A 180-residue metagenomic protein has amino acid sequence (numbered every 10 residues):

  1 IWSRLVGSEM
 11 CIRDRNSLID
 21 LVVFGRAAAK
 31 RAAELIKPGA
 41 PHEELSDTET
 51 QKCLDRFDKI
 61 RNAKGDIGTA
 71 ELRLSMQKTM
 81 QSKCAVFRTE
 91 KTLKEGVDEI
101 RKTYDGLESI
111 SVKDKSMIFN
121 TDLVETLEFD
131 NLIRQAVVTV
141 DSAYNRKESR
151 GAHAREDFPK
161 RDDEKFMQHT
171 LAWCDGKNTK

Functional and structural regions predicted by a protein language model:
I1-G7, C11-I12: Single conserved hydrophobic/aromatic residue that forms the stacking wall/gate of nucleotide- or nucleobase-binding
S3, L21, K147: Short glycine- and Lys/Arg-enriched binding-loop motifs that mark or flank ligand-binding interfaces
R13-I19: Alpha-helix capping and helix-loop boundary segments enriched in small/acidic/polar residues
I19-P41: Internal hydrophobic alpha-helix adjacent to the cofactor/substrate pocket in enzyme cavities
L21, T92-E99, E125-L132: Amphipathic alpha-helix face/heptad-repeat signature
F24-R31, E99, Q135, T139-S142: Generic recognition of well-ordered alpha-helical segments
L35-F119: Long, amphipathic alpha-helical stalk/connector segments used for oligomerization, subunit docking, or mechanical
G106-K180: C-terminal amphipathic alpha-helical interaction region
